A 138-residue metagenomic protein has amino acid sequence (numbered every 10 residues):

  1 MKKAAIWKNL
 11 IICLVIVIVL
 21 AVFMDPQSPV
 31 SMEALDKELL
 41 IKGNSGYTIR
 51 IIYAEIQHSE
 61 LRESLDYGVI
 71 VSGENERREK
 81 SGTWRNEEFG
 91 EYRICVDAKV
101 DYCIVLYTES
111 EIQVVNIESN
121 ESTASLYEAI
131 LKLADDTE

Functional and structural regions predicted by a protein language model:
M1-S31: Alpha-helical transmembrane spans
K2-K3, K8, K37, K42 (+3 more regions): Context-gated lysine
A4, N44-G46, S119, T123: Short, structured coil/loop segments at alpha-helix boundaries
A5, C13-L14, L35, Y102 (+2 more regions): N-terminal recruitment modules of adaptor/scaffold proteins
A21-I52, H58: Conserved beta-hairpin
K42-Y53, Q57-E109: Non-transmembrane, membrane-adjacent beta-strand/coil modules in membrane-associated proteins and peripheral
E60, A98-E138: Terminal and domain-flanking low-complexity segments
